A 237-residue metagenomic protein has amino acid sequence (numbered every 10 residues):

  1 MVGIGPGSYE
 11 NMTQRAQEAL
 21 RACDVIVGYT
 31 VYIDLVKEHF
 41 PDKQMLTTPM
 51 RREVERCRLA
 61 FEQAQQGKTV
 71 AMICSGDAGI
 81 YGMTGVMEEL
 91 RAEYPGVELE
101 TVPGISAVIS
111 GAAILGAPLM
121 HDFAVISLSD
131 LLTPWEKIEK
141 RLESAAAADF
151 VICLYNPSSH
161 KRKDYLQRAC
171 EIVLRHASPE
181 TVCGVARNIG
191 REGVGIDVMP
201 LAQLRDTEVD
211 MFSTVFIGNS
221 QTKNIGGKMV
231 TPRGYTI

Functional and structural regions predicted by a protein language model:
M1, T69-V70, A147-I237: A contiguous loop/helix-start segment that scaffolds small-molecule binding in enzyme catalytic cores
M1-V102, S110, R205: Class I S-adenosyl-L-methionine
G5-N11, L132-W135, I196-M199: Short gly/ser/thr-rich secondary-structure transition/capping motifs
C23-I26, H39, Q63-G67, L90 (+6 more regions): Change "in soluble alpha/beta enzymes" to "in soluble alpha/beta proteins
D24-V25, Q44, K68-M72, L99-E100 (+5 more regions): Structural motif
H39, M83-T84, G111-A113, E136-I138 (+2 more regions): Short, well-ordered secondary-structure micro-motifs
I80-A148: Class I SAM-dependent methyltransferase SAM-binding "motif I" and its flanking Rossmann-like core
